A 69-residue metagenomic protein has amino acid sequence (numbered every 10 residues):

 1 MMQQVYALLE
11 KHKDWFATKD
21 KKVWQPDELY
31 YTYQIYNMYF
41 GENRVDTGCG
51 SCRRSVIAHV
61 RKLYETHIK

Functional and structural regions predicted by a protein language model:
M1-K19: Short terminal alpha-helical segments
M1-Q3, K62-K69: Short intrinsically disordered terminal tails
W15-R61: Acidic, low-complexity, intrinsically disordered interaction modules
